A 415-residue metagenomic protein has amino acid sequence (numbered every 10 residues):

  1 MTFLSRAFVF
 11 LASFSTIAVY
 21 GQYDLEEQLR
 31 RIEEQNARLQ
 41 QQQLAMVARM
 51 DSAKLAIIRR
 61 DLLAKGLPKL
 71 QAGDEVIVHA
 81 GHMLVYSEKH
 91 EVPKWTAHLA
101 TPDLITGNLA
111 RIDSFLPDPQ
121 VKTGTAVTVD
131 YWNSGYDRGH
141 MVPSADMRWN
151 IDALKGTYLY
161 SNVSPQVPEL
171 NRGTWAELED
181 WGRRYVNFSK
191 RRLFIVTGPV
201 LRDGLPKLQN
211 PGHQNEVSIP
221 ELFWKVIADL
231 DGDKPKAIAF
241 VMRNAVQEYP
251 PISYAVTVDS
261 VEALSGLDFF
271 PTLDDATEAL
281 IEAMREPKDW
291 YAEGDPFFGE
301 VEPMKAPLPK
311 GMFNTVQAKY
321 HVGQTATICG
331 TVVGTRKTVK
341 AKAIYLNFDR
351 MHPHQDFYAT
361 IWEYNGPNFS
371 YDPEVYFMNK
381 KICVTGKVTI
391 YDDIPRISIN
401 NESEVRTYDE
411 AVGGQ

Functional and structural regions predicted by a protein language model:
M1-D24: Bacterial Sec-dependent N-terminal signal peptides
Q22-C329, G334, C383, I390-R396 (+2 more regions): Domain-level detector for secreted/extracellular nuclease and nuclease-toxin modules, and for the ENPP-like C-terminal
I77, I344-F348, I397: Generic recognition of long tandem-repeat/solenoid scaffolds
T101-L104, N347-Q355, N401-T407: Short edge-strand/loop segments of extracellular domains
Q324-T325, V339-A341: Active-site catalytic microenvironments in core metabolic enzymes, especially phosphate/sugar-handling
K340-N365: OB-fold (S1/OB) nucleic-acid-binding surfaces
G366-T385: Short nucleic-acid-contacting surface segments enriched for D/E, G, S/T with interspersed K/R
